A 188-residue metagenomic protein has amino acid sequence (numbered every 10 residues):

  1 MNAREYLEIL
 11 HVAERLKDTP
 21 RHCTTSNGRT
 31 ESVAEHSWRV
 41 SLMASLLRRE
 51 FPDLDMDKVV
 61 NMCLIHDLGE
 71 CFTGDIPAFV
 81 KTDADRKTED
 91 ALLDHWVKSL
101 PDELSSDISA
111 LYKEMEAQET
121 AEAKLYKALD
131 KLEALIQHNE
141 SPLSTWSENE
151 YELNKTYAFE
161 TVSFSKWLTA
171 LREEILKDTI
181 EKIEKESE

Functional and structural regions predicted by a protein language model:
M1-E188: Active-site helical microenvironments for divalent-metal-assisted chemistry
